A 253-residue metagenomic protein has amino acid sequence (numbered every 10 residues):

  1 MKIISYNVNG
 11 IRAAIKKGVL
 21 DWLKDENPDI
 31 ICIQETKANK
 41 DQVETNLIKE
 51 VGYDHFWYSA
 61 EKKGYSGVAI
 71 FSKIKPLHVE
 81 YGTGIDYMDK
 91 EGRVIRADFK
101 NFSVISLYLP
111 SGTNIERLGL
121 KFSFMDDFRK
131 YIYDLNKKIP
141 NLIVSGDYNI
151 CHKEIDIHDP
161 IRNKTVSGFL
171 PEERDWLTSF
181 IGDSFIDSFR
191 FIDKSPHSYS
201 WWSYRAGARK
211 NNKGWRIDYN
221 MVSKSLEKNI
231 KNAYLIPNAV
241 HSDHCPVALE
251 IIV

Functional and structural regions predicted by a protein language model:
M1-E50, D54, A60, Y65-V68 (+1 more regions): N-terminal, active-site-proximal structural segment of metallo-dependent hydrolase catalytic domains
M1-N9, N101-S111, S145: Active-site-proximal beta-strand elements of phosphoester/diester hydrolases
N7, L23-D41, V104, I132-E154 (+4 more regions): Active-site beta-strand/loop signature of hydrolases that rely on acidic residues for catalysis
T36-N39, E44-G112: Structured beta-strand-rich core segments of catalytic domains in phosphoester-bond hydrolases
V51-D54, D126-K213, I217: Metal-dependent phosphoesterases centered on the DNase I-like endonuclease/exonuclease/phosphatase
K63-H78, P196, A208-K228: Conserved beta strand-loop-helix elements of the APE1-like EEP
K73, A97-K100, S223-K224, L249-V253: Active-site beta-strand termini and strand-to-loop segments that position acidic
G84-I85, L109-M125, I161-T165: Surface-exposed cleft-lining segments at the edges of enzyme active sites
